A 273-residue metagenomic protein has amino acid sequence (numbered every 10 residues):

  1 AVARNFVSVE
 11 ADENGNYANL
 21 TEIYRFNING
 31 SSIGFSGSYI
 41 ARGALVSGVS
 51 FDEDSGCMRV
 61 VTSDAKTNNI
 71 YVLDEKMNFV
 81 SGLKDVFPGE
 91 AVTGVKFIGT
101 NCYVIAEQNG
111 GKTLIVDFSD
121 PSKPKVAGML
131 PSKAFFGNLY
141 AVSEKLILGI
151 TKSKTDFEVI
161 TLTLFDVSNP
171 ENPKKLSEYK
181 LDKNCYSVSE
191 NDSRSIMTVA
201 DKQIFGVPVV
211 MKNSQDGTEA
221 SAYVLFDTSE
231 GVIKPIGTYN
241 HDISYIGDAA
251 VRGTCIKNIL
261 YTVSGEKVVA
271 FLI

Functional and structural regions predicted by a protein language model:
A1-I273: Feature marking well-ordered beta-strand scaffolds used for ligand recognition
